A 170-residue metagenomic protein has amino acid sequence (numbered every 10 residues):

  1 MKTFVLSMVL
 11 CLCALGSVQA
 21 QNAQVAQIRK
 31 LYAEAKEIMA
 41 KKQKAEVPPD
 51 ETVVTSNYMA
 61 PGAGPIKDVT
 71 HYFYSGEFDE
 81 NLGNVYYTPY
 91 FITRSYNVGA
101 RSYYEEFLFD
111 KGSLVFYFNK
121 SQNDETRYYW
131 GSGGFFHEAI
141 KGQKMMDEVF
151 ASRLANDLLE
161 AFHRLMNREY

Functional and structural regions predicted by a protein language model:
M1-F4: Positively charged n-region of N-terminal signal peptides that target proteins for export
S7-A14: Bacterial N-terminal signal peptides
L15-A20: Sec/Tat signal peptide C-region and signal peptidase I cleavage site
Q21-V69, D79, D124-Y170: Long terminal segments
E51-V54, V85-T93, G112-Y117: Short, hydrophobic/aromatic-rich segments at coil-to-beta transitions
I66-R94: Amphipathic N-proximal alpha-helical interface segments
R94-N97, F118-S121, I140-K141: Beta-turn initiation residues at beta-strand->coil junctions
A100-Y104, S121-E125: Short, surface-exposed coil-to-beta transition loops
